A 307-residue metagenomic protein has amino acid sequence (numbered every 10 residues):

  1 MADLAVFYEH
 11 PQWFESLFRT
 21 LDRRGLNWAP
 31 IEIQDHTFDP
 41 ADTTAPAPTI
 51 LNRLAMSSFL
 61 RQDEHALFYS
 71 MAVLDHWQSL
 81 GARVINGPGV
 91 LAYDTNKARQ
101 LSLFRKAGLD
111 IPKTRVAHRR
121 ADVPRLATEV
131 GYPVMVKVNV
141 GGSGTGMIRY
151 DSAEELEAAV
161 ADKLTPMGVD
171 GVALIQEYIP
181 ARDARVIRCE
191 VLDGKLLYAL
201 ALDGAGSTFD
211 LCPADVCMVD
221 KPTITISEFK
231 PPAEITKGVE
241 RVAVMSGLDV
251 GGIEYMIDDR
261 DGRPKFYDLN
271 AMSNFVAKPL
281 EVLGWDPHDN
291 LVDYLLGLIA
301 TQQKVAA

Functional and structural regions predicted by a protein language model:
A2, D75-L80, P88-A184, A233-K237 (+1 more regions): Active-site nucleotide/adenylate-binding loops and adjacent lid/helix of ATP-dependent enzymes
E9-K113: Conserved N-proximal alpha/beta basic substrate-recognition cap immediately N-terminal to, or forming the N-lobe
A47-L51, R188-V191, G262-A277: A short beta-strand motif that forms the metal-chelation/ATP-contact edge of phosphoryl-transfer active sites
A55-S58, V140-G141, M272: Short glycine-rich anion-binding loops that position phosphate/pyrophosphate groups of nucleotides and phosphorylated
V134, L197-Y198, G251, K265-D268: Protein kinase-like catalytic core scaffold
S143, A205, N270-G284: Glycine-rich phosphate/pyrophosphate-binding beta-alpha loops
D151-M245: Phosphate-binding site of ATP-dependent enzymes
D210-P264, D289-A306: A long amphipathic alpha-helix within ATP-dependent nucleotide-binding catalytic cores
